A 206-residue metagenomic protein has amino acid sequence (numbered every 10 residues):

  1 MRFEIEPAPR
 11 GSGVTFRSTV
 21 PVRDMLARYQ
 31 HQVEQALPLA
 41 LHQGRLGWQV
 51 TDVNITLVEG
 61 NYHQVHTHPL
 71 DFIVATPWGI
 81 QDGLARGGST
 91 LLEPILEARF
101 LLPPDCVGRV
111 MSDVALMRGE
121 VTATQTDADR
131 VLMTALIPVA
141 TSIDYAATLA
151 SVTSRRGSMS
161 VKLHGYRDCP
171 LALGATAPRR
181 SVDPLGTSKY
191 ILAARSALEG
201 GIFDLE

Functional and structural regions predicted by a protein language model:
M1-E206: Accessory interaction regions appended to the cores of large information-processing enzymes
